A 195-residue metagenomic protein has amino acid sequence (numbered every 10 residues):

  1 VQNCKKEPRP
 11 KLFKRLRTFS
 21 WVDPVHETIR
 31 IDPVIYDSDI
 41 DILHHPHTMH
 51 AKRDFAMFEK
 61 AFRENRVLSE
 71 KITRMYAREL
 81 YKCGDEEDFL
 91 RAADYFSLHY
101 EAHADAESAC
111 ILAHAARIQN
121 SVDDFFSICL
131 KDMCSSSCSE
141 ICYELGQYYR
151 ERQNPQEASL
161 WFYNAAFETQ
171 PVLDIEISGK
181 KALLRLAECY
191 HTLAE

Functional and structural regions predicted by a protein language model:
V1-E87, R91: Catalytic-site signature of metal-activated, phosphate-bearing donor transferases, centered on the GT-A/GT-A-like
N3-K6, D23-I35, A51, Y148-R150 (+1 more regions): Alpha-helical solenoid repeat scaffolds of the TPR/TPR-like class and their adjacent stem/linker regions that mediate
F55, E59, E86-H99, V122-C134 (+2 more regions): Alpha-helical repeat scaffolds
F62-S69, S97-S108, L130-S135, E168-G179: Flexible helix-coil transition and linker loops at the boundaries of alpha-helical arrays
R74, C110-A113, Y143-R150, L184: TPR/TPR-like alpha-solenoid signature
R78, H114-R117, Q147, E188: Residue-level recognition of tetratricopeptide repeat
C83-E86, Q119-N120, R152, L193: Structural motif corresponding to the intra-repeat A-B loop/turn of tetratricopeptide repeats
